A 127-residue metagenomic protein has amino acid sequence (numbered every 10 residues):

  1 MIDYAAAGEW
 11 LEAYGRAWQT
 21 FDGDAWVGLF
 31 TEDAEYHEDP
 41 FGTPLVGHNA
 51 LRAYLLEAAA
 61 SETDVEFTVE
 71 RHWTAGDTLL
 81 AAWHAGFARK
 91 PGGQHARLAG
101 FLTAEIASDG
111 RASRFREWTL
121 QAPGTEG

Functional and structural regions predicted by a protein language model:
M1, A6, R52-G127: A beta-strand edge to alpha-helix "cap/lid" segment located at domain peripheries
M1-E32, E126-G127: Short, low-complexity N-terminal intrinsically disordered segments enriched in polar/charged residues
Y14, W26-V27, A34, G47 (+4 more regions): Hydrophobic pocket/interface hotspot
G15, P40, R71-W73: Structured beta->alpha junctions
D22, A34, T63-E66: Secondary-structure boundary/capping signal
D33-A34, H95: Short hydrophobic/aromatic segments of transmembrane alpha-helices and their interfaces
E35-L45, A60: A short gly/proline-enriched turn/hairpin at secondary-structure junctions
T43-V46, A50, D64: Generic, well-ordered alpha-helical segments
